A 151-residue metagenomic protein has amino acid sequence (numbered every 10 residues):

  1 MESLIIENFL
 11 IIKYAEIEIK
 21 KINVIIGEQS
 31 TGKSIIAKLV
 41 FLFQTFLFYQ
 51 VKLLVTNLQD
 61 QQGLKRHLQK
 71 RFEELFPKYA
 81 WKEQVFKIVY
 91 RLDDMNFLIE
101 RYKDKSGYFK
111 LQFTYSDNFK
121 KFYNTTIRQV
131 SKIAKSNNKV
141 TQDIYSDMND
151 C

Functional and structural regions predicted by a protein language model:
M1-C151: P-loop NTPase switch/coupling surface
